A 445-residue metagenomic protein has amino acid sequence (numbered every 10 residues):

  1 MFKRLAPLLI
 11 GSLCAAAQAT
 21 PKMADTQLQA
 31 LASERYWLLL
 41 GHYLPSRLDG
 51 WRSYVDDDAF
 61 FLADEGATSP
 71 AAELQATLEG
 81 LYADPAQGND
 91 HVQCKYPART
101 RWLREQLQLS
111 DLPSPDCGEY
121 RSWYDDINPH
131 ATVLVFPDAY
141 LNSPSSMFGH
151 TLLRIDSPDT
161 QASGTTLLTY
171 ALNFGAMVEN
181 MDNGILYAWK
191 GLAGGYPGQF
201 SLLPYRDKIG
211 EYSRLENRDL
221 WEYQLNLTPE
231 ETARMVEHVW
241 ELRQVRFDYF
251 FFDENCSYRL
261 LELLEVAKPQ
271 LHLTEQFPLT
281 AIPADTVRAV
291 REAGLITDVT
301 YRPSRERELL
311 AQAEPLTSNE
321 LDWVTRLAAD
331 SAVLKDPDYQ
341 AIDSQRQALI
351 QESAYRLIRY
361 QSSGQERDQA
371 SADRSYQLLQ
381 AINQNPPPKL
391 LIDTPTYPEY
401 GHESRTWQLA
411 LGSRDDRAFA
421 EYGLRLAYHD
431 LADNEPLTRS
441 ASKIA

Functional and structural regions predicted by a protein language model:
A6-L13: Bacterial N-terminal signal peptides
A19-P113, Y223, W240-D416: Activation targets extended, charge/polar-rich intrinsically disordered C-terminal tails
S122-A131, P144, H150, N226-V239: Active-site-adjacent bridging/hinge elements
N128-L215, A418, L424: Glycine-rich catalytic cores of cysteine/serine-nucleophile enzymes that process amide/ester linkages in cell-envelope
L186-S257, A267: N-terminal accessory/precursor segments of enzymes
Y397-S404, L431-I444: Short loop/turn motifs that connect adjacent beta-strands in outer-membrane beta-barrel proteins
L409-L411, Y422-Y428: Residues on the lipid-exposed face of transmembrane beta-strands in outer-membrane beta-barrel proteins
D415-E421, P436: C-terminal, extended alpha-helical scaffolding domains
